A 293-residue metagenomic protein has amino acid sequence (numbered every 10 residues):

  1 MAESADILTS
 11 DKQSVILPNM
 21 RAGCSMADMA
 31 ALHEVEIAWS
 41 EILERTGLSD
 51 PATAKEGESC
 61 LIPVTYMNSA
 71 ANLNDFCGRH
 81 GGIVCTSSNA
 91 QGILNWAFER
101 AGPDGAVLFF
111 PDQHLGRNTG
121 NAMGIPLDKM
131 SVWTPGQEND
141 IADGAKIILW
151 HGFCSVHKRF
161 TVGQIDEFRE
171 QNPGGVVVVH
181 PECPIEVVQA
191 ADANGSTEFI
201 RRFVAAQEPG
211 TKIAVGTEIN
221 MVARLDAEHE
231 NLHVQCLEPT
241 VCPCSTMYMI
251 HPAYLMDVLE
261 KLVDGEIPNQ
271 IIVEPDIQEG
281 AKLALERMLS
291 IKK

Functional and structural regions predicted by a protein language model:
M1-K293: The feature marks the mature, well-folded catalytic cores of soluble enzymes
